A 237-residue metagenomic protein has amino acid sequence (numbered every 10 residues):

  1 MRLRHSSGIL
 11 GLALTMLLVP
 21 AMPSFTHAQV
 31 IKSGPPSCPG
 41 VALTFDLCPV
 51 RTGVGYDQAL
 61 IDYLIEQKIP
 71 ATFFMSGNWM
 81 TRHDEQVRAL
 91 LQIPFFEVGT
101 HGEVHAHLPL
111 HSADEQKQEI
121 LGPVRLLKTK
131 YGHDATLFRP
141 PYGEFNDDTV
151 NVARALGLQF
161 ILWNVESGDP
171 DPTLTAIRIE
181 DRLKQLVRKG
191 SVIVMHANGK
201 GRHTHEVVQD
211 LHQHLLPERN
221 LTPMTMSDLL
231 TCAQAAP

Functional and structural regions predicted by a protein language model:
M1-L12: Bacterial N-terminal signal peptides that target proteins for export
G11-A21: Bacterial N-terminal signal peptides
F25, Q29-S37, I65-Q67, R202-P237: C-terminal domain-boundary segment and adjacent tail
F25-T100, V104-H107, E115, E119-L126 (+2 more regions): Active-site beta->alpha N-cap acidic-glycine motif
C48, S76-N78, E103, P141-G143 (+3 more regions): Active-site beta-loop-alpha junctions enriched in small/polar residues
D62-F74, E97, A113-N146, N151 (+3 more regions): CE4/NodB-like, metal-dependent polysaccharide N-deacetylase domain that modifies extracellular/periplasmic N-acetylated
H105-H111, D169, M195: A short acidic, helix-capping loop that chelates divalent metal ions and anchors anionic groups
E144, V150-L186, L221-A233: His/Asp/Glu-enriched short active-site or ligand-binding loop at hydrolase and phosphoryl-transfer sites
